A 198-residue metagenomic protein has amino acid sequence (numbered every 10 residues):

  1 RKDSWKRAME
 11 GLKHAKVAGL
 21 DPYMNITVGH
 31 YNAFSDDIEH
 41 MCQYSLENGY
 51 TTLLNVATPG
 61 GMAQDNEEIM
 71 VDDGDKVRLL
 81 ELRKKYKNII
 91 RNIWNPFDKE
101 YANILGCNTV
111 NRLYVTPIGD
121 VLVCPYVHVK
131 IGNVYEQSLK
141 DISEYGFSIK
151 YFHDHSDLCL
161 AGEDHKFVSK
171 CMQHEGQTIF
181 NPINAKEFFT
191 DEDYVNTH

Functional and structural regions predicted by a protein language model:
R1-N55: Radical SAM/AdoMet-radical enzyme domain recognition
K2, I69-D73, G132-E136: Short, conserved loop/turn and helix-capping segments at secondary-structure boundaries that abut family-defining
H14-A18, F34-D37, R78-K84, N108-R112 (+2 more regions): A broadly tuned preference for mixed-charge, low-complexity surface segments
D21, D37, E47, T51-Y126: A C-terminal junction/extension of Radical SAM enzymes
G29-Y31, W94-A102, S156-K166, K170: A general structural signal for short secondary-structure boundary/capping elements
N32, G61-M62, I131: Generic structural signal for helix capping and beta-alpha/helix-loop junctions
Y126-H198: Flexible mid-to-C-terminal extensions adjoining Fe-S/redox cofactors in radical SAM and related proteins
